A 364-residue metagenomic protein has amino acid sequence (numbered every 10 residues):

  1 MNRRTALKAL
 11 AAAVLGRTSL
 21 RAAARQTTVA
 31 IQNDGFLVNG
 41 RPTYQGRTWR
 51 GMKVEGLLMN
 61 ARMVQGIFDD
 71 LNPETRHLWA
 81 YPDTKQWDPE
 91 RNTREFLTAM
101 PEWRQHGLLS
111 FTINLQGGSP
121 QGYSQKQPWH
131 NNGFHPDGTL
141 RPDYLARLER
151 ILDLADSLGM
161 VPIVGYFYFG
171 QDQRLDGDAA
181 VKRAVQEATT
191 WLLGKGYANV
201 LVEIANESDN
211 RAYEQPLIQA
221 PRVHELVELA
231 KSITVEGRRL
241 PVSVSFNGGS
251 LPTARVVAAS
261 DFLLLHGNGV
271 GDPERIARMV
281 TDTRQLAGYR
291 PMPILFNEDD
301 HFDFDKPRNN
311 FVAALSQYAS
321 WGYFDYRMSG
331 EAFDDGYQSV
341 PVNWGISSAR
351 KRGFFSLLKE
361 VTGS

Functional and structural regions predicted by a protein language model:
T5-A23: N-terminal export signals
A11, E228-K231, K359, G363: A short, amphipathic alpha-helical segment
A23-I31, A198: Short linear motifs in intrinsically disordered
T27, D34-V38, P42-E90, R94 (+3 more regions): Extended substrate-binding grooves/exosites of carbohydrate-active enzymes
L37, P42-T43, T48-S260, H266: Active-site mouth of glycoside hydrolases
V200-L201, N206-S348: Extracellular glycoside hydrolase catalytic/binding regions
